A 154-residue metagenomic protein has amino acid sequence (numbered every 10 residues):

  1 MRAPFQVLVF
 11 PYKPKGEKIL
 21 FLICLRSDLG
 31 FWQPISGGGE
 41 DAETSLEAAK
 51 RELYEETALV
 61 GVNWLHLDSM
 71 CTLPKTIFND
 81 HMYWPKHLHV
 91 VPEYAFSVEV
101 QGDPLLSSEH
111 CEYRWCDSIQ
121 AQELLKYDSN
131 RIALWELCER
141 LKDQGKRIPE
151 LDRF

Functional and structural regions predicted by a protein language model:
M1-F21, D41: Conserved N-terminal beta-strand and adjoining loop/helix that marks the start of the Nudix/MutT-like hydrolase domain
M1-R2, Y12, P74, Y83 (+1 more regions): Class I (Rossmann-like) S-adenosyl-L-methionine-dependent methyltransferase catalytic domain, capturing the SAM-binding
L22-R26: Short, acidic/hydrophobic/Gly-rich beta-strand patch recurrent on exposed beta strands that often constitutes part
L29-F31, A121: A short, flexible beta-alpha/helix-coil linker loop
Q33-G37: A short gly/proline-enriched turn/hairpin at secondary-structure junctions
G39-S129: Unchanged
E123-F154: Charged phosphate-binding loop/patch that engages nucleotide di/tri-phosphates or the phosphate backbone of nucleic
